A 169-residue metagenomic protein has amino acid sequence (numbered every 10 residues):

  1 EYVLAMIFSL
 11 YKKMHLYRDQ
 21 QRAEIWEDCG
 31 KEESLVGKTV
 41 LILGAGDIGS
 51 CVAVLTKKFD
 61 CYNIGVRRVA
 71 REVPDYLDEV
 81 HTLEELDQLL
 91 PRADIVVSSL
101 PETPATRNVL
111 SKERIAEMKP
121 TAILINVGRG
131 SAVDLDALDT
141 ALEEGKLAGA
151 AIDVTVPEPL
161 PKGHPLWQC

Functional and structural regions predicted by a protein language model:
E1-T39: Phosphate-binding beta-alpha-beta segment of Rossmann-like dinucleotide-binding domains, i.e., the NAD(P)
E1-Y2, L16, V156-C169: C-terminal helix-to-coil terminal segments
E32-V36, K57, A116-E117: Short, flexible hinge/linker loops that cap or flank conserved catalytic cores
T39, C61-Y62: Residues at the starts of beta-strands that form the adenosine-phosphate
A45-G46: Glycine-rich Rossmann-fold phosphate-binding loop(s) that bind the pyrophosphate of adenine dinucleotide cofactors
G49-S50: N-terminal Rossmann-fold NAD(P) dinucleotide-binding loop
A53, K57, L142-E143: Gly/Ala-rich phosphate-binding loop of Rossmann-like dinucleotide-binding domains, activating on the conserved
A70-P165: Rossmann-like adenosine-cofactor binding region
